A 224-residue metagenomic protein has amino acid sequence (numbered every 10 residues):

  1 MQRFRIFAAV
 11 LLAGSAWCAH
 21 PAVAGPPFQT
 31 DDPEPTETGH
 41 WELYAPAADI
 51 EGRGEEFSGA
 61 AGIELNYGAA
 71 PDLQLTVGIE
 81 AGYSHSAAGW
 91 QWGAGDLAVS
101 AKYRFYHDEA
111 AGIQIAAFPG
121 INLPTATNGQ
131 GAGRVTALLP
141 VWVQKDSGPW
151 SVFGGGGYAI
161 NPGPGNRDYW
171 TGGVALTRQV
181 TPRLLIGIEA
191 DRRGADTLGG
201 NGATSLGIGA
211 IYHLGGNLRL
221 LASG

Functional and structural regions predicted by a protein language model:
M1-A8: Bacterial N-terminal signal peptides that target proteins for export
G14-A22: C-terminal segment of classical bacterial N-terminal signal peptides
V23-G224: Transmembrane beta-barrel domains of Gram-negative outer membranes and organellar outer membranes
